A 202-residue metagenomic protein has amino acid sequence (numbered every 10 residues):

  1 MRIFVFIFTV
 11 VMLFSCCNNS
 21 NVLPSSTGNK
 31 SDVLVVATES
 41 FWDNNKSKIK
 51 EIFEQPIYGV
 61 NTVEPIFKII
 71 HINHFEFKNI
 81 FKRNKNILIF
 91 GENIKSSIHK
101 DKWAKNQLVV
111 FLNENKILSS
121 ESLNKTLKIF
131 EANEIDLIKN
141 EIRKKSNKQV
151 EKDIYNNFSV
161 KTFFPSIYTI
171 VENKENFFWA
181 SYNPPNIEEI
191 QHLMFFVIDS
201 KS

Functional and structural regions predicted by a protein language model:
I3-F14: Sec-dependent N-terminal signal peptides
C17-S202: N-terminal targeting sequences that direct proteins away from the cytosol to non-cytosolic compartments
